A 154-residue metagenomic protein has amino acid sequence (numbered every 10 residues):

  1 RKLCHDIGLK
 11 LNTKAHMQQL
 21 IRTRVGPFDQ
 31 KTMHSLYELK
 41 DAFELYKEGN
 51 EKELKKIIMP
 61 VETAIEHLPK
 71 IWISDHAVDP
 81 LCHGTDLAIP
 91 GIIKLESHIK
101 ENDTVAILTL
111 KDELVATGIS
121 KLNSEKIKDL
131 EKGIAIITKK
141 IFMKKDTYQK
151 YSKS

Functional and structural regions predicted by a protein language model:
D6-S154: Accessory RNA 3′-end/elbow-binding domains used by RNA modification enzymes
